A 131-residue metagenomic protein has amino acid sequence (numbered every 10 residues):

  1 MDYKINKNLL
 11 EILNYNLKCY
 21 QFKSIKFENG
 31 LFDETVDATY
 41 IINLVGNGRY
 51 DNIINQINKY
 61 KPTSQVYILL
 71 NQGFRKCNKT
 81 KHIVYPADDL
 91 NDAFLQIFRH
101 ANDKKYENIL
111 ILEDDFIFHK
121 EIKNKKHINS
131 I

Functional and structural regions predicted by a protein language model:
M1-L112, F116-I131: An acidic/histidine-cluster motif and surrounding catalytic segment that typifies divalent-metal-assisted enzyme active
